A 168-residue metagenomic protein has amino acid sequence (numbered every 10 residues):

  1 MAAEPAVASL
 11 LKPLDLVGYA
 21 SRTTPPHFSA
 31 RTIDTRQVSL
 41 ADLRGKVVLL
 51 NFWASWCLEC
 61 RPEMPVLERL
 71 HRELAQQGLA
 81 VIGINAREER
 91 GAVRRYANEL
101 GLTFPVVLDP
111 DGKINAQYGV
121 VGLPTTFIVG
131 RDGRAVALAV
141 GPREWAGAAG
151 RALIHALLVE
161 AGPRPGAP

Functional and structural regions predicted by a protein language model:
M1-H27, A148, A167-P168: N-terminal targeting signals for export/organelle localization
G18-R22, H27-V48: A short beta-strand-turn-helix
F28, V38, L43, F52-W53 (+3 more regions): Conserved hydrophobic/aromatic "anchor" residues that stabilize well-ordered secondary structure elements
K46-V48, W53-W56, G122: Short pre-active-site segment immediately N-terminal to redox-active cysteine/selenocysteine motifs in thiol-based
L49-N51, V81-G83, F127-I128: Hydrophobic beta-strand core positions in alpha/beta domains
F52-R69: Conserved redox-active cysteine motifs that mediate thiol-disulfide chemistry, especially di-cysteine Cys-X(1-2)-Cys
G78-R90, L102-D111: Thiol-based oxidoreductase modules, predominantly thioredoxin-like and allied folds used for disulfide exchange
R95-T103, L108-V159: Thiol/disulfide oxidoreductase modules built on the thioredoxin-like
